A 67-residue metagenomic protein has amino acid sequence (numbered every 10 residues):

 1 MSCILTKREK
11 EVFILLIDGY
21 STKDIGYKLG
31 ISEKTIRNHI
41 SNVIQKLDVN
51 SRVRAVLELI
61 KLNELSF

Functional and structural regions predicted by a protein language model:
M1-E33: Helix-turn-helix DNA-binding segment
R8, H39-N42: Residues within the DNA-recognition helix of helix-turn-helix
K10-I14, I44, V56: Hydrophobic residues on short alpha-helical segments
G30-I31, H39, K61: Glycine-rich loops and low-complexity Gly/Arg-rich segments that provide flexible linkers or classic glycine-based
Q45-F67: Basic, Lys/Arg-enriched C-terminal extension of HTH/homeodomain DNA-binding domains
